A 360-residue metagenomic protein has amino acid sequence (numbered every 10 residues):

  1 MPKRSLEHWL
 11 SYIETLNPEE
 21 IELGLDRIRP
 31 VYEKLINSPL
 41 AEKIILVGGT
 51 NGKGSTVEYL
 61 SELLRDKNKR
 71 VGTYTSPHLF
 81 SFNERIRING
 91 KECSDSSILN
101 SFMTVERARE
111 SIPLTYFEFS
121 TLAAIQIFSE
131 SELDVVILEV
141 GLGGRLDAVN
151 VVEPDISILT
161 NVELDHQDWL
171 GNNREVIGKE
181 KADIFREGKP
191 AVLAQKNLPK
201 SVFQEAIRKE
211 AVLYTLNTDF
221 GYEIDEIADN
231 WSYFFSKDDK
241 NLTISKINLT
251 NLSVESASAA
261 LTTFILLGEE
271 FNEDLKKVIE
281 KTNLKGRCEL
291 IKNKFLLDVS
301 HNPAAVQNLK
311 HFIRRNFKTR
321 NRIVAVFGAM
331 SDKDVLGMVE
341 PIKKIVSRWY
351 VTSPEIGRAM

Functional and structural regions predicted by a protein language model:
M1-E20: Charged, amphipathic alpha-helical linker segments immediately N-terminal to NTP-binding catalytic cores
E19-E20, L25, R29-L40, D66-V152 (+3 more regions): ATP-dependent carboxylate-amine ligase catalytic core
V31, L60, L64, A124-F128 (+2 more regions): Buried hydrophobic packing segments
K43, V135-V140, A148-I158, E163 (+2 more regions): Nucleotide phosphate-binding/pyrophosphate-handling subdomain across enzymes that bind or process nucleotide phosphates
K43-V47, S55-T75: A conserved segment at the C-terminal end of the G1
E139, I156-T243, A257-D274: Acidic, Mg2+-coordinating active-site environments of NTP-dependent enzymes
K196-S201, R208-V212, K294-L296, L336-M360: C-terminal helical cap/extension that packs against the catalytic core of soluble nucleotide-cofactor enzymes
